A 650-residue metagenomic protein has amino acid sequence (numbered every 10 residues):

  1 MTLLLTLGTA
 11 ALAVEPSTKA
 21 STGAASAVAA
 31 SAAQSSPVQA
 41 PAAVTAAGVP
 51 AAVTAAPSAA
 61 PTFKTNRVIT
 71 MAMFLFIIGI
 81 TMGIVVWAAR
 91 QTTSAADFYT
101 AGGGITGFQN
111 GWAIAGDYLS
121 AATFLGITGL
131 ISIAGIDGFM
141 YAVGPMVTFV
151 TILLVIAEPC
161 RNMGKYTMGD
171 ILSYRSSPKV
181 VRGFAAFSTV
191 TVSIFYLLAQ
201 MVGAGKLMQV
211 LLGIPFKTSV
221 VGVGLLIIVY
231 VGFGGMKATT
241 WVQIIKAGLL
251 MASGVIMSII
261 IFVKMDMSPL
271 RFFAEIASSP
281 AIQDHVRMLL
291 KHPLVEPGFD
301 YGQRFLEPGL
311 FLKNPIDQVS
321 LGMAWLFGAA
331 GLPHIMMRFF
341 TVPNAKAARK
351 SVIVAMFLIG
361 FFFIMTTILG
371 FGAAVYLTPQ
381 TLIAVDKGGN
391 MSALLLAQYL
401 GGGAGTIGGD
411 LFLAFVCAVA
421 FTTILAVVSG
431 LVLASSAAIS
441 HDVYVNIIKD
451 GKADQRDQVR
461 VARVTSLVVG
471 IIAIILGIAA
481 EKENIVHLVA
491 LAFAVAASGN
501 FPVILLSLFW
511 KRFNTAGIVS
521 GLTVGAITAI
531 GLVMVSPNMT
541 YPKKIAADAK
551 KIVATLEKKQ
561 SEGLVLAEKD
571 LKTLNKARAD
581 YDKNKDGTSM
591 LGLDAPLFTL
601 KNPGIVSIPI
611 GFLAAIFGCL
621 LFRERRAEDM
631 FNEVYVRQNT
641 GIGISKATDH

Functional and structural regions predicted by a protein language model:
M1-T9: Bacterial N-terminal signal peptides
V14-S26, S31, S36-H650: Membrane-embedded helix-loop-helix hairpins and adjacent transmembrane boundary segments in multi-pass transporters
